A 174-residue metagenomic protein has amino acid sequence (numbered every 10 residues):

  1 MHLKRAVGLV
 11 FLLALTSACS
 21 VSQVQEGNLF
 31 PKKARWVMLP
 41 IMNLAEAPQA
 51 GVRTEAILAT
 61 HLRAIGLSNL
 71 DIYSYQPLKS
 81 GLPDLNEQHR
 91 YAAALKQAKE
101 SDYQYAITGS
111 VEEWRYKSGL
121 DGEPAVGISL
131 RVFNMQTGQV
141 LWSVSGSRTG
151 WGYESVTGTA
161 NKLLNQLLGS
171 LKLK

Functional and structural regions predicted by a protein language model:
M1-C19: Sec-dependent bacterial lipoprotein signal peptides
F11-L13, F30, A64: A generic structural signal for short, solvent-exposed coil/turn residues that cap or connect secondary-structure
C19-R35, E55-A56, H61, Q97-S101 (+3 more regions): C-terminal/domain-edge helix-coil "capping" segments
K32-R35, P40, A45-Y103, Q139 (+1 more regions): N-terminal segment of the mature soluble domain
V37-P40, A106-S110, G127-R131, S143: Soluble periplasmic/extracytoplasmic beta-strand elements of cell-envelope proteins
N43-E46, P77-K79, E112-K117, R148-W151: Solvent-exposed loop/turn segments at secondary-structure junctions within structured extracellular/periplasmic domains
Y73, G109-E112: Conserved residues at the C-terminal ends of beta-strands
H89-Y91, A125-I128: Charged helix-capping and loop-helix junction motifs
